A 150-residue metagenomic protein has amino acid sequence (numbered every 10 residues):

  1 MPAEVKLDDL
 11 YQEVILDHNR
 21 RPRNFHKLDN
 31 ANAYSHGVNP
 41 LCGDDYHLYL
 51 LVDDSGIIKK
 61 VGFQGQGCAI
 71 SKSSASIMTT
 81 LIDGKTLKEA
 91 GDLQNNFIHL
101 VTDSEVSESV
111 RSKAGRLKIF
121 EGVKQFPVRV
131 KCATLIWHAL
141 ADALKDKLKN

Functional and structural regions predicted by a protein language model:
M1-N24, D29, K85-N150: C-terminal binding/interaction regions
R21, F25-G65: Structured beta-strand/loop patches that form or line metal/cofactor-binding pockets in enzymes
P22, S71, L81: Cys/His-rich metal-chelating microdomains
C42, C68, C132: Functionally engaged cysteine thiol sites
Y46, S76, K131: Active-site phosphate/pyrophosphate-handling residues
Q66-K72: Short, thiol/selenol-centered motifs that function as redox-active sites or metal-ligating centers
S74-G84: Alpha-helical support elements that line or immediately flank enzyme active sites and cofactor-binding pockets
